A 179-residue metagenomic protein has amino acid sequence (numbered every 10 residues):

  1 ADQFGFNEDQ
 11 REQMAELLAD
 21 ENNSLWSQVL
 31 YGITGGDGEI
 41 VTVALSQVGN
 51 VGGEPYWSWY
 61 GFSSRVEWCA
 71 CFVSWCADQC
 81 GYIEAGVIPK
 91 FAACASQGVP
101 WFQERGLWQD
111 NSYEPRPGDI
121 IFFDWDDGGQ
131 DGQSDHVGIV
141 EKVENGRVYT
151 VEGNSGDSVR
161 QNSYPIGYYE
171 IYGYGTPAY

Functional and structural regions predicted by a protein language model:
A1-L30: Non-catalytic extracellular/periplasmic "stalk" and linker regions immediately N-terminal to catalytic or recognition
E12, G35-T42, S96, P100 (+2 more regions): Generic alpha-helical secondary structure signal
L17, V43-Q47, W101: Residues that form generic nucleotide/phosphate-binding pockets
N22-Y82: N-terminal capping segments
Y56, F72, F122, G173-Y174: Aromatic-residue hotspot detector
I83-D157: ...with weaker cross-activation on analogous glycine-rich loops/strands in unrelated enzymes
N145-Y179: Active-site signature of cysteine proteases
